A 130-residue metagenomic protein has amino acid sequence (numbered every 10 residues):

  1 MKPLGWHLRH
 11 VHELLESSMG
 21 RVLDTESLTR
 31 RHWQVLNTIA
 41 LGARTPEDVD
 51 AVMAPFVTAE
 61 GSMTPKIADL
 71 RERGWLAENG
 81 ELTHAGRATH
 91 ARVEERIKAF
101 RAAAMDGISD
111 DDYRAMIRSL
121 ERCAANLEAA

Functional and structural regions predicted by a protein language model:
M1, E16, W33, P46 (+1 more regions): Residue-level signal for cytosolic alpha-helical hairpin/rod architecture
M1-R30, N79-E81, A88: N-terminal leader segment of winged-helix/HTH proteins
W6-R9, N37, A125: Generic alpha-helical structural context detector
H7, R31, V35, K66 (+2 more regions): Residue-level detector of well-ordered alpha-helical segments, enriched for hydrophobic/aromatic packing positions
S17-S62, I67: N-terminal helix-turn-helix DNA-binding core of bacterial DNA-binding proteins
R44, D48, D111-A130: C-terminal regulatory/oligomerization modules of transcriptional regulators
A68-R118, R122: Charged, amphipathic alpha-helical coiled-coil/dimerization segments
